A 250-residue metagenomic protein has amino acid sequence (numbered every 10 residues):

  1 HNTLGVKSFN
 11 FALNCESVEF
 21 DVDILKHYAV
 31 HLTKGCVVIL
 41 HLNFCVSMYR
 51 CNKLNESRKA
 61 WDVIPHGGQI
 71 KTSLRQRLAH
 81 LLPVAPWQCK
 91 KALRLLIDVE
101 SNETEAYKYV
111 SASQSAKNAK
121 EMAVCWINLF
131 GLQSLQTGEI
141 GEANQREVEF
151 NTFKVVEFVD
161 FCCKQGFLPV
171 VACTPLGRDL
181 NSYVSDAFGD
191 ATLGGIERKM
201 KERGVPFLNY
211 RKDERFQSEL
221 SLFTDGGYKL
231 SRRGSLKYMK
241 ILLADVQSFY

Functional and structural regions predicted by a protein language model:
H1-S73: Membrane-embedded segments
V37, L168-V170, D245: Structural motif
V46-R50, R178-N181, Q217-S218: Short catalytic/ligand-binding loop motif for oxyanion handling, primarily in non-cytosolic enzymes, centered on
N55-L168: Secreted/periplasmic serine-hydrolase-like ester/acetyl group-modifying domain
V159-D186: Active-site segments of SGNH/GDSL-like serine hydrolases that catalyze O-acetyl group transfer/hydrolysis on lipids
L176-R211: Substrate-gating cap/lid alpha-helix
F223-Y250: Histidine-centered active-site loop/cap adjacent to the catalytic His in serine esterases/O-acetyl transfer systems
